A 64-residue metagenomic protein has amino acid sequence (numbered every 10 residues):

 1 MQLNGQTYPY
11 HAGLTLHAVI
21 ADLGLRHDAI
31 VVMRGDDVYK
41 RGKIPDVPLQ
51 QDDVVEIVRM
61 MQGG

Functional and structural regions predicted by a protein language model:
M1-G63: Ubiquitin-like/PB1-type beta-grasp interaction modules and other compact soluble beta-rich domains
